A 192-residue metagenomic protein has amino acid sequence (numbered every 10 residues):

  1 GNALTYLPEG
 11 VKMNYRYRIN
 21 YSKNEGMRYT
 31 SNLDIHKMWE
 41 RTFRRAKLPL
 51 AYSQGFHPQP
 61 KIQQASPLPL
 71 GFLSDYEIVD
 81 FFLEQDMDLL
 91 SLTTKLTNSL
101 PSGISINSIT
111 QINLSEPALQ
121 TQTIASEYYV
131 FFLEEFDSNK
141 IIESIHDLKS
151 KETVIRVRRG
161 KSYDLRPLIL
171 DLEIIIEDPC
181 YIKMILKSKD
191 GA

Functional and structural regions predicted by a protein language model:
G1-K12: Short, Lys/Arg-enriched N-terminal segments with co-localized hydrophobic residues within the first ~10-30 amino acids
Y6, S22, L68, F72-S108: Long, intrinsically disordered, low-complexity Ser/Thr/Pro-rich regulatory/activation regions of nuclear proteins
Y15, N20-S22, G26, T30 (+1 more regions): Extended, well-folded interaction surfaces typified by the phenylalanyl-tRNA synthetase beta subunit core
Y17-S22, V79, I124-F132: Short glycine-/aliphatic-rich beta-strand segments at the starts of folded cytosolic domains
E25-D34, T42, A51-F56: Conserved helix-adjacent loop modules within structured domains
A51-L83, N113: Short, charge-patterned binding micro-sites
D88-A192: Internal, well-folded beta-alpha domain core
